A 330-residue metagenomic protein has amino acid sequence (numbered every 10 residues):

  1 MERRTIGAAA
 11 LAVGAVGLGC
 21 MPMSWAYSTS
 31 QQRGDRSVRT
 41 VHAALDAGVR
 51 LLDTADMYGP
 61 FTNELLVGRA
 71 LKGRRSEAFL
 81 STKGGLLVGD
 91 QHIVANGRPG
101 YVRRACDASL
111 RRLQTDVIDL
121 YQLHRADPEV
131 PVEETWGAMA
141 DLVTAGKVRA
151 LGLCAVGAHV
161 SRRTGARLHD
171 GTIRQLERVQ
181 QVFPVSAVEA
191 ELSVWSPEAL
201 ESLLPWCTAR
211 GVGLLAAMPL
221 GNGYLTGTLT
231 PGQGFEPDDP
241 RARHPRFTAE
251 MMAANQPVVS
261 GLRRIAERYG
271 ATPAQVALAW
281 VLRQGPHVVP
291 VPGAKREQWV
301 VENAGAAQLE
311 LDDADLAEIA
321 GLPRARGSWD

Functional and structural regions predicted by a protein language model:
M1-F79: N-terminal binding-site loop/beta-alpha segment at the start of enzyme catalytic domains that lines or forms
L18-C20, T54, T82, L120-L123 (+3 more regions): Conserved beta-strand positions
P22-D35, V88-G100, H124-E129: Active-site mouth loops of central-metabolism enzymes
Q31-A44, G97-L113, L168-R178: Short, acidic/polar
D46, G68-S76, R111-Q114, D141-V143 (+1 more regions): Acidic (Asp/Glu)-rich catalytic clusters
E77-G89: A short, structured active-site edge motif that brings together acidic residues
R111-P128: Active-site groove signature of glycoside hydrolases
A126, V132-L322, R326-D330: Beta/alpha (TIM)-barrel catalytic core signal, keyed to glycine-rich beta->alpha loops juxtaposed to Asp/Glu that bind
